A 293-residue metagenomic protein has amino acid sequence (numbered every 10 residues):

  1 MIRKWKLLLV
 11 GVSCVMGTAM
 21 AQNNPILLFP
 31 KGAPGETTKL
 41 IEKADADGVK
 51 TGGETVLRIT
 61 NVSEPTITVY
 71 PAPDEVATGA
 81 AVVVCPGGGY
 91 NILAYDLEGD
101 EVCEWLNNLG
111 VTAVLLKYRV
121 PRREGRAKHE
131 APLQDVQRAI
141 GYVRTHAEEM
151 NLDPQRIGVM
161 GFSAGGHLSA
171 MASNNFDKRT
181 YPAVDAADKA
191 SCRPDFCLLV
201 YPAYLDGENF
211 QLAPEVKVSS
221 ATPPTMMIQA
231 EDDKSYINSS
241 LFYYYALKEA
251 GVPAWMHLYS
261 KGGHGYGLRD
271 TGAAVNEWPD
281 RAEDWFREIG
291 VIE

Functional and structural regions predicted by a protein language model:
Q22-V76: N-terminal cap/lid segment of alpha/beta-hydrolase-fold proteins
T78-G87: Short beta-strand element of the alpha/beta-hydrolase
A94-Y95, R119-N151, D270-N276: Catalytic nucleophile-loop/oxyanion-hole region of alpha/beta-hydrolase and closely related hydrolase-like folds
Y95-V114: Short amphipathic alpha-helix adjacent to the substrate-entry channel of hydrolases
Q134-S220: Primarily recognizes the serine-hydrolase "nucleophile elbow" in alpha/beta-hydrolase and SGNH/GDSL folds
M227-Q229: Short beta-strand/loop motif that positions the catalytic acidic residue of the alpha/beta-hydrolase fold
K234-L241: Conserved alpha/beta-hydrolase "acid-adjacent" motif
L241-Y244, K248-E293: C-terminal catalytic histidine-bearing segment of alpha/beta-hydrolase fold enzymes
